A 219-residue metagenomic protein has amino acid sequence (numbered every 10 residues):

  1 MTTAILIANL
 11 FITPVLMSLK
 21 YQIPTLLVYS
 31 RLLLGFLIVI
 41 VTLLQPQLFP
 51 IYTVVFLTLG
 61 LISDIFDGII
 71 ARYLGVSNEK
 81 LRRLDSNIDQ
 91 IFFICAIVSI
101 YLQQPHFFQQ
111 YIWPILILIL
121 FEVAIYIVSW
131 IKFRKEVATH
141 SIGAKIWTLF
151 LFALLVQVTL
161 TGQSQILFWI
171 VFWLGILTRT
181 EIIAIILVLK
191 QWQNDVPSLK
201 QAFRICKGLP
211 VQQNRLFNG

Functional and structural regions predicted by a protein language model:
L16, Y21, L57, E136-G219: C-terminal membrane-associated helical module and adjoining short loops/tails
S18-S30: N-terminal membrane topogenic signal
R31-G35, D89-I97, A144-F152: Core segments of transmembrane alpha-helices that mediate helix-helix packing or line hydrophobic substrate/ligand
L34-K80, I97, L167-W173: Membrane-embedded alpha-helical segments that form the functional core of polytopic membrane enzymes, especially those
F36-I40, I127-W130, F152-V156: Alpha-helical transmembrane segments of multipass membrane proteins
I40-Y52, I100-W113, Q157-L167: Helix-coil boundary and interhelical linker segments in multi-pass alpha-helical membrane proteins
I65, I119-K132, G175-V188: Transmembrane alpha-helical segments that form the membrane-embedded catalytic/substrate-channel core of multi-pass
Y73-W130: Multi-pass membrane catalytic core of lipid/isoprenoid biosynthesis enzymes
